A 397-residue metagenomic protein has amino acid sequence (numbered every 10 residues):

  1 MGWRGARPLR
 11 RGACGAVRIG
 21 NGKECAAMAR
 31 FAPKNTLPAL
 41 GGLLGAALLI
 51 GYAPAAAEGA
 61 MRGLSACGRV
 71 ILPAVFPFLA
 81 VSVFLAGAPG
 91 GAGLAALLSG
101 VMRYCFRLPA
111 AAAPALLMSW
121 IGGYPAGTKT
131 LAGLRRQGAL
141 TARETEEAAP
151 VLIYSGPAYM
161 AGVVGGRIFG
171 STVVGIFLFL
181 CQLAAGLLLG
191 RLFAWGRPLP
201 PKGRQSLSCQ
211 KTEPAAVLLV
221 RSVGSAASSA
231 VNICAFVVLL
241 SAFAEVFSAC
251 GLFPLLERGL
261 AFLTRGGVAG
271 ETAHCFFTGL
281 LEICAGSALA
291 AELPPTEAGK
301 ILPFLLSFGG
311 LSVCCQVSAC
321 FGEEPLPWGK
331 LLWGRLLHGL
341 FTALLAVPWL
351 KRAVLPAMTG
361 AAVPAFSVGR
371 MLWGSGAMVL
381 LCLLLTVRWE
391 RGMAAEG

Functional and structural regions predicted by a protein language model:
M1-G22, A26: Compositionally biased, low-complexity flexible segments
L40-A53, A60-V70, F76-A80, F84 (+2 more regions): Selected transmembrane alpha-helices and immediately adjacent juxtamembrane segments of polytopic inner-membrane
P54, P157-T172, L350-A357: Transmembrane helix-loop junctions at the membrane interface of multipass transporters and ion channels
V70-L79, V83-A92, W120, Y124-T128 (+10 more regions): Transmembrane alpha-helical segments of multi-pass membrane transport proteins and ion-pumping complexes
G90, V223-L302: Transmembrane helical segments that form the transport core of multi-pass membrane transport proteins
G100-A112, L116-S119, P201-L218, L263-V268: Juxtamembrane inter-helical linkers in multi-pass membrane proteins
C105-F169, C275-L293, K300-E324, L332-L336: Alpha-helical membrane segments and immediately flanking helix-loop junctions that form or couple to the substrate/ion
T141-E144, A158-Y159, L187, T296-W389: C-terminal transmembrane helix pair
